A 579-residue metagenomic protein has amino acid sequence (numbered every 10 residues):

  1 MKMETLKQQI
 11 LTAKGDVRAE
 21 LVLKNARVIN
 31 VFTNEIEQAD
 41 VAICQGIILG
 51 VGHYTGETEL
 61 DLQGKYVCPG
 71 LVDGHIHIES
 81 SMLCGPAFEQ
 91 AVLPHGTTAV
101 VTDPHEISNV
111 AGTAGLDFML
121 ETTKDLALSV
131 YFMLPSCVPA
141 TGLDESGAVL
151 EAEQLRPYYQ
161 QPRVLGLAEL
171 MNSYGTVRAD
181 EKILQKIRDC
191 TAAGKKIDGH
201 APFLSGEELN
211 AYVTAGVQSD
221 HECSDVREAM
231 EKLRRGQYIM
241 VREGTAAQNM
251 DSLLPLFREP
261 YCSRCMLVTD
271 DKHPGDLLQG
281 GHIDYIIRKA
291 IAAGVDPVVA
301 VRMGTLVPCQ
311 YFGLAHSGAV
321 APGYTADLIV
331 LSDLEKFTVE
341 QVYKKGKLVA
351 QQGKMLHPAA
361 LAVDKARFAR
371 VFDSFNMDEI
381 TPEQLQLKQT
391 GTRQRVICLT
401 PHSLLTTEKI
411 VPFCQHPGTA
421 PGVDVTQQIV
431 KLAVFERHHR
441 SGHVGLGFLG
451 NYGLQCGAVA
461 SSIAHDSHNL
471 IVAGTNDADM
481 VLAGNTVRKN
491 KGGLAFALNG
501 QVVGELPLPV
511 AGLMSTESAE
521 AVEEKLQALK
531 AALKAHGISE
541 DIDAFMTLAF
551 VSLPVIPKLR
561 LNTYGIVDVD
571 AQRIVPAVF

Functional and structural regions predicted by a protein language model:
M1-A39, I43-C44, G52, L93-H95 (+2 more regions): Active-site microenvironment of metallo-dependent hydrolases
K2-T12, E89-G194, P260, V503-P507: Divalent-metal coordination cores built from histidine and acidic residues
V17-K24, Y54-T102: Replace "His-x-His-based motif
A26, G46, G64, H75 (+9 more regions): Divalent metal-coordination and catalytic microenvironments
D73-C84, P139-E151, Q218: Active-site mouth loops of central-metabolism enzymes
H77-E79, H105-I107, P135-A140, L170-S173 (+4 more regions): Active-site beta-loop-alpha junctions enriched in small/polar residues
A111-G115, T141-G147, R178-K182, E208-Y212 (+9 more regions): Short acidic, glycine/serine/threonine-rich loops at helix termini
V149-E169, G175-M240, A247-V268, L278-A292 (+1 more regions): Histidine/acidic residue-rich metal-binding segments in metalloenzymes
